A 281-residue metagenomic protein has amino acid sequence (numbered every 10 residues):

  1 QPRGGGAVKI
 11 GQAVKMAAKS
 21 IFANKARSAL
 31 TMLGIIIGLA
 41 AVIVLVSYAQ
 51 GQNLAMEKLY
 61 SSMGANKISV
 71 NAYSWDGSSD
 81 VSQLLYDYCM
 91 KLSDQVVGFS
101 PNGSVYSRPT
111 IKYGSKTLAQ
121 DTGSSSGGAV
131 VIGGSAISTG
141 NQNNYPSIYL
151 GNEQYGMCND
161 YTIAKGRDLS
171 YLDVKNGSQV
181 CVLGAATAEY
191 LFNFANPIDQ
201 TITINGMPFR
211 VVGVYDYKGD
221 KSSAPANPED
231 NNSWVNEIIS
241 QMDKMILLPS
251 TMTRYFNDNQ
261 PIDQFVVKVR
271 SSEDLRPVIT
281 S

Functional and structural regions predicted by a protein language model:
Q1-L39: N-terminal Sec/SRP start-transfer signal
A40-V70: Alpha-helical transmembrane segments
Q50, M63, K67-Y73, G77-V81 (+1 more regions): Primary detection of the long, small/polar-rich alpha-helical "axial" segments characteristic of bacterial flagellar
M56-E57, W75, G103-Y106, D160 (+1 more regions): Cytosol-facing boundaries of transmembrane alpha helices in integral membrane proteins
I68-N71, N259-S281: A short beta-strand structural signal in non-transmembrane regions
Y73-S78, S138-Q142, V214-G219, V267-L275: Structural beta->alpha junctions
Q83-L169: Short amphipathic beta-strand/extended segments in non-transmembrane regions
G140-F256, Q260: Hydrophobic secondary-structure segments that place a key small or acidic residue at a functional site
